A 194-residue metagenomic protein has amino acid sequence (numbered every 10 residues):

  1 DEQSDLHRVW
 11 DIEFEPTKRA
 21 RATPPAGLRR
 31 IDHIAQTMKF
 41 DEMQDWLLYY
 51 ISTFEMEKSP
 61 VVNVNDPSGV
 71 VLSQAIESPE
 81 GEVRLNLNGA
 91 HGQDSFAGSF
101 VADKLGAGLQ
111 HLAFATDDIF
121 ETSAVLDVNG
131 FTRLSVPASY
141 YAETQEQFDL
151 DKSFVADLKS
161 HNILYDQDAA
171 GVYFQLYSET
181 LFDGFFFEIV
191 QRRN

Functional and structural regions predicted by a protein language model:
D1-S59, P67-N194: Glyoxalase I/VOC metalloenzyme domain signal
